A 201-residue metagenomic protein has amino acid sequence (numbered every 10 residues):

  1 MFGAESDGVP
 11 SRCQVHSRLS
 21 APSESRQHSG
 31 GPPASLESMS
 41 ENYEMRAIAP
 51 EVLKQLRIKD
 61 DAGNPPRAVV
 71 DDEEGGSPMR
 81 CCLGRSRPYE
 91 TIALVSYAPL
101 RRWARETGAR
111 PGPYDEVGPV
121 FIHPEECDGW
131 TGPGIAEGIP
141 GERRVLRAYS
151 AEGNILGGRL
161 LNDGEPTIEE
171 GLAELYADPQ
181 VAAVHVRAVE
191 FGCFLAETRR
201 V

Functional and structural regions predicted by a protein language model:
F2, E24-S25: Ser/Thr/Pro/Gly-rich low-complexity, intrinsically disordered segments
F2-V9: Extreme N-terminal basic, low-complexity initiation segments that serve as generic localization/processing leaders
S6, S17-L19, H28-S29: Short terminal hydrophobic/aromatic SLiMs and anchors at protein ends
A49-E137, R144-V145: N-terminal, charged amphipathic alpha-helical interaction modules
V145-A183, R187, R200: Short, hydrophobic/π-rich interface segment
F194-V201: C-terminal edge-of-domain segments
